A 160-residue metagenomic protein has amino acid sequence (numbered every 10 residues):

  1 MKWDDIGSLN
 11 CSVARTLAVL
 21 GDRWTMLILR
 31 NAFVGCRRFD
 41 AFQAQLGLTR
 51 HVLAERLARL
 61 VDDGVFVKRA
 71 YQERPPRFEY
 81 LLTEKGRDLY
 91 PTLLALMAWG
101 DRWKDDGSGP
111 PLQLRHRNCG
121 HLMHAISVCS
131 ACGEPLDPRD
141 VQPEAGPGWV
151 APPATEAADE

Functional and structural regions predicted by a protein language model:
M1-L20, A157-D159: N-terminal leader segment of winged-helix/HTH proteins
C11-T49: N-terminal helix-turn-helix DNA-binding core of bacterial DNA-binding proteins
G21, Q72-A95: Basic, amphipathic "hinge/linker" alpha-helix immediately C-terminal to the N-terminal HTH DNA-binding motif
M26, D63, T92-W103: Alpha-helical linker/hinge and terminal dimerization helices associated with HTH transcriptional regulators
L29, R37-F42, L89, W99-R102 (+1 more regions): Extended, folded domain segments that form the structural surfaces/walls around functional sites
F39-Y71, P75: Canonical helix-turn-helix DNA-binding module
Q45, E79-L81, Q113-R115: Short aromatic/hydrophobic contact patches that present stacked aromatics for nucleic-acid/ligand binding
D101-E160: C-terminal regulatory/oligomerization modules of transcriptional regulators
